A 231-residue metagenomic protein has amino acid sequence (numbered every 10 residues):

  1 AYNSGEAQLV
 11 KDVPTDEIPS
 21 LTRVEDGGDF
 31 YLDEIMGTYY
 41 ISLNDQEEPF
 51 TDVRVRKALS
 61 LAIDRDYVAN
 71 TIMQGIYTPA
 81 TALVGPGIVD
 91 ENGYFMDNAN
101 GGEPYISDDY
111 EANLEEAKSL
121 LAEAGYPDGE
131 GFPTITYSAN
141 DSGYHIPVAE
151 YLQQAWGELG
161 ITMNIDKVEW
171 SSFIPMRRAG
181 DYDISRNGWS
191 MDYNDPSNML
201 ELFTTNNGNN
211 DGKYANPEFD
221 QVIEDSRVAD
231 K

Functional and structural regions predicted by a protein language model:
A1, V13-D16, S142-G143, I165-P175: Short helix-initiation/N-cap motifs at beta->coil->alpha
A1-E47, N70-T71: Extracellular/periplasmic solute-recognition and catalytic clefts
A1-E6, S20-E25, V53-R54, E150-L159 (+1 more regions): Short helices/loops that flank or line small-molecule/ion binding pockets
P19-L32, A179-Y182, D195-N210: Ligand-binding "clamshell"
V53, L114-T136: Immediate post-signal peptide segment of exported/extracytoplasmic ligand-binding proteins
A69, P104-E111, T162-F173, N198-K231: Extracytoplasmic/peripheral linker and loop segments enriched in polar/acidic and small residues with frequent Thr/Pro
T78-E123, S142-I146: Structural transition elements
Y137, Q154-T204, S226: Periplasmic binding protein-like
